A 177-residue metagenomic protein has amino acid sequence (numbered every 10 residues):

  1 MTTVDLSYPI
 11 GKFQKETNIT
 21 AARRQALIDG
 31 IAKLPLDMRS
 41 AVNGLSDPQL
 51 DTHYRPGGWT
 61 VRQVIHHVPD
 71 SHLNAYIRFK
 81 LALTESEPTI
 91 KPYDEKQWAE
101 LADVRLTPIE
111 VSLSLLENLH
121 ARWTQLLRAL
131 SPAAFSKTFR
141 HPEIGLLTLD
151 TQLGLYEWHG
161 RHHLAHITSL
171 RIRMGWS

Functional and structural regions predicted by a protein language model:
M1-I10, Q14, D51-E95, A121-Q125 (+1 more regions): Short, contiguous alpha-helical
Q14, Q25-D29, K80, A99: Generic detector of well-ordered alpha-helical segments enriched in charged/polar residues, highlighting helical
I19-Y54: Short, contiguous, helix-prone interaction/anchoring segments in small proteins
T20-R23, W98-S112, P142-T151: Acidic/His metal-coordination segments adjacent to aromatic residues that form catalytic metal sites in metalloenzymes
Q25-A32, R62, H66, T107-E110 (+3 more regions): A generic "alpha-helical surface" signal
D29-P35, R39-A41, A99-S136: Acidic/histidine-rich alpha-helical segments that form the ligand environment of transition-metal centers
A41, L45-P48, S86, L130-A133 (+1 more regions): A short secondary-structure junction motif
